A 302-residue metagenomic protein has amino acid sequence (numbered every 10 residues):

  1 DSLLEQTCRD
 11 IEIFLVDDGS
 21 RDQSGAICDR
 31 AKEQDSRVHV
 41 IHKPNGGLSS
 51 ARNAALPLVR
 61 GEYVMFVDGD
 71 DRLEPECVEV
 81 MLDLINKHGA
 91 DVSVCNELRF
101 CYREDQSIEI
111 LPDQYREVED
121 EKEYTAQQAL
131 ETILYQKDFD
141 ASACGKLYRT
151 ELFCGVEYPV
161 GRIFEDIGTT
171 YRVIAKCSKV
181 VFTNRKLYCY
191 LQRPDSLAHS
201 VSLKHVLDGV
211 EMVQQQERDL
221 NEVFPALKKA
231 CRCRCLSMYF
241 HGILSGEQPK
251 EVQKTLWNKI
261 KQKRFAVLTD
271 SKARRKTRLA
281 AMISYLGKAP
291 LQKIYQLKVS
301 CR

Functional and structural regions predicted by a protein language model:
D1, G25-D29, N53, G61 (+1 more regions): Short alpha-helix within the catalytic core of nucleotide-sugar-dependent glycosyltransferases
S2, R9, D17-I27, P44: A conserved acidic beta->alpha catalytic loop
F14, G25-R60: Conserved donor nucleotide-binding strand/loop of the catalytic core
K43-P44, V67-G69: Catalytic metal- and UDP-sugar-binding loop of GT-A-like glycosyltransferases, i.e., residues flanking the conserved
L48, G69-V180, L191-V201: Donor-binding/catalytic cores of nucleotide-activated saccharide and glycerol-phosphate transferases/polymerases
V64: Short aromatic/hydrophobic "clamp" motif used to bind/position activated sugar donors
L187-R193, H199-A226, H241-F265: Catalytic core of nucleotide-sugar-dependent glycosyltransferases
Q248-R302: Membrane-interface aromatic/basic loop that binds lipid-linked glycans or pyrophosphate carriers, typified by
